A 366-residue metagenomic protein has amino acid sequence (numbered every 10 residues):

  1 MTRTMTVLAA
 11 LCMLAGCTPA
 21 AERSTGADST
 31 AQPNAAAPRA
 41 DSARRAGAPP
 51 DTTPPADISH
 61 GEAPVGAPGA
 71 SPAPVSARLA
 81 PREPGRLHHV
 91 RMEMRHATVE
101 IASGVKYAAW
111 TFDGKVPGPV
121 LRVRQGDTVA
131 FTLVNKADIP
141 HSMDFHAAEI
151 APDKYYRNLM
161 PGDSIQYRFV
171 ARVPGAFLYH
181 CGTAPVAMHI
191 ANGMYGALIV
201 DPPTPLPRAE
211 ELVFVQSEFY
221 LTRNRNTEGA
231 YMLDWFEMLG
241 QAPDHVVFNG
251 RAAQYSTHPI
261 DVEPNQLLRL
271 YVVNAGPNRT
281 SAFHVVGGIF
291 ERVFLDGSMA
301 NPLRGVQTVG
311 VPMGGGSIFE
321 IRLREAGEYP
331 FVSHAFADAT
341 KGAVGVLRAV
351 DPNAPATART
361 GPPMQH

Functional and structural regions predicted by a protein language model:
M1-V7: Bacterial N-terminal signal peptides that target proteins for export
A10: Conserved RecA-like P-loop NTPase ATPase core
M13-G16: C-terminal motif of bacterial Sec signal peptides marking the signal peptidase cleavage site
T18-H366: Copper-binding active sites and cupredoxin-like electron-transfer domains, recognizing His/Cys-rich ligand loops
